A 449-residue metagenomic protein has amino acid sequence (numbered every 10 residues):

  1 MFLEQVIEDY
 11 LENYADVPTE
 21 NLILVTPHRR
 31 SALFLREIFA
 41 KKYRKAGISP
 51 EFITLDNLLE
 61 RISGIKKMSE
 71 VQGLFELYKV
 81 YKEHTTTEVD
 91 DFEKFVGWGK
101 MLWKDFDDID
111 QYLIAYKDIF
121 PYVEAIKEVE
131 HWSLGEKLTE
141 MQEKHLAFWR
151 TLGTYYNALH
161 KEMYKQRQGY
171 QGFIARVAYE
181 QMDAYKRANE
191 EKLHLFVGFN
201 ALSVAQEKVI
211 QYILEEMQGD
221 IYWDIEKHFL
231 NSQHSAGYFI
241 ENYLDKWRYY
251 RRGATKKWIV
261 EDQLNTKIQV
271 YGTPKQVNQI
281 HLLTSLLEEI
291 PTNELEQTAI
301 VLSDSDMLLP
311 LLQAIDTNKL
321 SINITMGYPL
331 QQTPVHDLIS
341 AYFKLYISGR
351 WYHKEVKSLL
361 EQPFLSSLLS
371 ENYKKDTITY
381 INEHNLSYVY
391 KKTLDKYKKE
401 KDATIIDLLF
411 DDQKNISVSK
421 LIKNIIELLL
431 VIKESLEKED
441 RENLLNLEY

Functional and structural regions predicted by a protein language model:
M1-F52, L59, S63-K66, Q211 (+1 more regions): Anion-coordinating catalytic cores for phosphoryl-, nucleotidyl-, and glycosidic chemistry
V17, R187-A188, I213-E216: Conserved catalytic network of the ASCE P-loop NTPase/AAA+ motor domain
T26-N189, V204, Y238, K375-K401 (+1 more regions): Basic/charged alpha-beta structural segments of nucleotide/phosphate-handling enzymes
R29-R30, F199-A201, E226-H228, S305: Short, glycine/serine-rich, charged loops/turns that create anion-binding and catalytic segments at active sites
T54, L193-L202, I221, A299 (+1 more regions): Conserved helicase core region in the C-terminal RecA-like lobe
E136-Y155, Q166, V209-E215, I225-Y238 (+1 more regions): Conserved coupling segment at the C-terminus of the helicase ATP-binding
E190-E191, L295: Phosphate-coordination loops involved in phosphoryl transfer and adenosine-cofactor binding
K192-L193, V204-Q276: Conserved RecA-like helicase ATPase core segment that couples NTP binding/hydrolysis to strand translocation
